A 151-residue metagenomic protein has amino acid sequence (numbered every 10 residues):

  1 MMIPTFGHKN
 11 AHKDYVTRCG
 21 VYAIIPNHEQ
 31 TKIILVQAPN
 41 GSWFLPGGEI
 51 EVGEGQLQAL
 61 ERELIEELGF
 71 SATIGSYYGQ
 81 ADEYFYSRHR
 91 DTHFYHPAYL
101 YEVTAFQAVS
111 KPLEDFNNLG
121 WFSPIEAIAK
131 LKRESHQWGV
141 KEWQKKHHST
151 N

Functional and structural regions predicted by a protein language model:
M1-Y22: Acidic, metal-coordinating catalytic segment for phosphate/diphosphate chemistry, firing primarily on the Nudix
V16-R18, N40, L45, F94-A98: Short connector loops at helix/strand junctions that flank enzyme active sites, especially segments positioning acidic
C19-V21, T31, P97-Y99, N117: Change "...and in nucleic-acid phosphodiester-cleaving endonucleases..." to "...and in nucleic-acid processing enzymes
T31-E67: Conserved Nudix-box catalytic region and its N-terminal flanking loop in Nudix hydrolases and closely related
S71-Q80: A short coil-to-beta-strand element that immediately follows conserved catalytic motifs
D82-V109, G120: Active-site-adjacent beta-strand/loop module that shapes the phosphate/pyrophosphate-binding cleft
L100-E102, K111-E142: NUDIX/MutT-family hydrolases
